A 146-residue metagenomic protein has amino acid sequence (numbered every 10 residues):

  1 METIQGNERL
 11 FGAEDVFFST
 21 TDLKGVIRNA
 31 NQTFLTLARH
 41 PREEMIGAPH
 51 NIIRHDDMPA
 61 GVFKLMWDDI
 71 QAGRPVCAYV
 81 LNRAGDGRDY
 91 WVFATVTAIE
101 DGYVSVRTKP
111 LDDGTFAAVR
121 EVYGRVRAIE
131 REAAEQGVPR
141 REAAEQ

Functional and structural regions predicted by a protein language model:
M1-E2, A144: Short, low-complexity, intrinsically disordered N-terminal peptides in bacterial proteins
E2, G6-R125: Sensory/regulatory domains in signal-transduction proteins
A128-Q146: Signal-transducing coiled-coil/dimerization helices and immediately adjacent hinge/linker segments that couple sensory
